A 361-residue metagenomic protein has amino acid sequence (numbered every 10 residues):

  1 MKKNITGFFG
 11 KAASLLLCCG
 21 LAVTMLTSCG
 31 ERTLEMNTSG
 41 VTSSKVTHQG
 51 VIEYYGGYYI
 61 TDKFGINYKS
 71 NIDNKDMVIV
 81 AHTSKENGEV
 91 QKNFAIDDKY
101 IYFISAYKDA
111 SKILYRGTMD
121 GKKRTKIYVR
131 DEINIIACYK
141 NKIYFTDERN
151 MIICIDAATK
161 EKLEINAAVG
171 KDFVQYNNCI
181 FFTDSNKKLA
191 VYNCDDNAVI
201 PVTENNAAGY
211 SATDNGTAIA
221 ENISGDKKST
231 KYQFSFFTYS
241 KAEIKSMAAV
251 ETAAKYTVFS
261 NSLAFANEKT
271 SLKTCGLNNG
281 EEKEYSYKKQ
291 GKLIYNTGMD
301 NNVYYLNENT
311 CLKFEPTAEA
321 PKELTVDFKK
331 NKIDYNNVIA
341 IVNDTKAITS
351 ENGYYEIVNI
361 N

Functional and structural regions predicted by a protein language model:
M25-S28: C-terminal motif of bacterial Sec signal peptides marking the signal peptidase cleavage site
G30-R32: Bacterial signal peptide processing site
L34-S43, K75-E86, K122-Y128, K160-N166 (+4 more regions): A short beta-strand motif characteristic of beta-propeller blades
S44-Y55, G88-D97, D131-K140, A167-N177 (+4 more regions): Repeated scaffold domains used in trafficking and secretory/extracellular systems, primarily beta-propellers
Y59-T61, Y102-I104, F145-T146, F181-F182 (+4 more regions): Residue position within the beta-strands of beta-propeller blades
K63-K69, S105, D109-R116, R149-C154 (+5 more regions): Structural motif
N71-K75, T118-K122, I155-K160, N193-N197 (+4 more regions): Short loop/turn segments that connect beta-strands within beta-propeller blades
D327, K332-N361: Blade-level signature of beta-propeller repeat domains, shared across WD40, Kelch, NHL, RCC1 and BNR/Asp-box propellers
